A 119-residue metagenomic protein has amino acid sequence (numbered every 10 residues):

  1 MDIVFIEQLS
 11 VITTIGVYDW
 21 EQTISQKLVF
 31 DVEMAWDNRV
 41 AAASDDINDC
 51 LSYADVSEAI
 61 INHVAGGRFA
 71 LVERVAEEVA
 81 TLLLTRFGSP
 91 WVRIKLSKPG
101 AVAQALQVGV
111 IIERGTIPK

Functional and structural regions predicted by a protein language model:
M1-K119: N-terminal, polar/charged subdomain of small-to-medium soluble alpha/beta proteins
